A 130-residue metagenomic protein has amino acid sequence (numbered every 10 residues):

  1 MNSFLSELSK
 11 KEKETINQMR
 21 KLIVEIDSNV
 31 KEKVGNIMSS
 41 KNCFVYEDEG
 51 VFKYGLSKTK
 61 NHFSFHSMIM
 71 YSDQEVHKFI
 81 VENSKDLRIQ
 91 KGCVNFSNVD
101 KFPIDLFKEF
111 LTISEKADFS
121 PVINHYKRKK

Functional and structural regions predicted by a protein language model:
M1-K130: Charge-dense, helix-prone N-terminal extensions
